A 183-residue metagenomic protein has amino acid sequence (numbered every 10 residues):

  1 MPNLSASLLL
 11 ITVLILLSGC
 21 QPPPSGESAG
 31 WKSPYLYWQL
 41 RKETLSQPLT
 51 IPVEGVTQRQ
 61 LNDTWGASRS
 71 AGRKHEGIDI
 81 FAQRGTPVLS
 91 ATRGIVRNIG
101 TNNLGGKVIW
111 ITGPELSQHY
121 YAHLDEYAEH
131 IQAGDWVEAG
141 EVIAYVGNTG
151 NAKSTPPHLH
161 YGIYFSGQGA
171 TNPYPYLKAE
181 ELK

Functional and structural regions predicted by a protein language model:
M1-L8: Bacterial N-terminal signal peptides that target proteins for export
L9-L16: Bacterial N-terminal signal peptides
C20-K107, A139, T171-Y174: Surface-exposed, glycine-biased beta-strand/turn segments
P22, T101, E126, N148-N151: Short, conserved catalytic or interaction motifs in soluble domains
P52-E54, N103, H130, A152-T155: Extracellular/periplasmic catalytic domains that process cell-envelope and extracellular macromolecules
F81, T112-P114, Y164: A generic structural motif
A91-A133, H160: Zn2+-dependent peptidoglycan hydrolase active-site motif and core
W110, D135-K183: Conserved, short, structured surface segments that act as functional micro-motifs
